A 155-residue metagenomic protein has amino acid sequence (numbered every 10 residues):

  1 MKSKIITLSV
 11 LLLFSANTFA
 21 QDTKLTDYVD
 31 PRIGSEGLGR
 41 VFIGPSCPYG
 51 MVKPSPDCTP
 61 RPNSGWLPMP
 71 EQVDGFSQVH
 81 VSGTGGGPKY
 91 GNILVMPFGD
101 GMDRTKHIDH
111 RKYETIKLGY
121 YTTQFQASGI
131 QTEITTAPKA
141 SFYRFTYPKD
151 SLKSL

Functional and structural regions predicted by a protein language model:
M1-T7: Bacterial N-terminal signal peptides that target proteins for export
K2, A20-Q21: Enriched but not universal
S15-A16: N-terminal signal peptide c-region/cleavage motif recognized by signal peptidases
Q21-L155: Accessory carbohydrate-recognition regions in carbohydrate-active enzymes
